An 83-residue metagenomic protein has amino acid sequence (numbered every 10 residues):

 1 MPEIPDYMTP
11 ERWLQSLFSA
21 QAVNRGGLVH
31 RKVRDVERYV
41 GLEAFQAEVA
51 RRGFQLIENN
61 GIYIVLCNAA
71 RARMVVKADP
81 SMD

Functional and structural regions predicted by a protein language model:
P2-P5: Intrinsic-disorder-preferring feature that marks N-terminal prepro/targeting segments
Y7-E11, G26, L42: Alpha-helix initiation and N-capping motif
P10-S16, A22, I62-Y63, C67-D83: Long, continuous compositionally biased terminal/linker segments
S19-V33: A short, surface-exposed helix-loop junction/capping segment
A22-G26, A44, I57: Residue-level signal for secondary-structure boundary elements
R34-V40: Short, surface-exposed ligand-recognition loops at beta-strand->loop->(often short) alpha-helix junctions that present
V40-E48: Short amphipathic alpha-helix segments
E48, R52-Y63: Short, well-structured beta-strand/strand-turn elements
